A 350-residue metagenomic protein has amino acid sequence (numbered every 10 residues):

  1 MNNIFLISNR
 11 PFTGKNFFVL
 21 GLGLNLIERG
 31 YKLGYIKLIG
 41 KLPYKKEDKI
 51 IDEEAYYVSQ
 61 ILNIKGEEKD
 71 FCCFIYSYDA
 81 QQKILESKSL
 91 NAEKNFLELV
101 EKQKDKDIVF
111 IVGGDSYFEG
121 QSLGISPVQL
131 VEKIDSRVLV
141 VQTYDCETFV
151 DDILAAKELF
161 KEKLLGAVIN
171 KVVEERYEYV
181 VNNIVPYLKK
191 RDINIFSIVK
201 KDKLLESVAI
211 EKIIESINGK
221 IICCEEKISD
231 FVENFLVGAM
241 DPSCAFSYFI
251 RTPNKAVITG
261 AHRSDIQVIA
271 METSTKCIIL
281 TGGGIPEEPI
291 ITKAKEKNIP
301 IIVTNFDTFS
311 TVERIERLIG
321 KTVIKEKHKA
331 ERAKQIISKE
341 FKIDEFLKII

Functional and structural regions predicted by a protein language model:
M1-F5: Extreme N-terminal starter segment of soluble prokaryotic enzymes
I7-L90: N-terminal phosphate/diphosphate-binding loop that engages ATP/GTP or pyrophosphate donors across diverse enzyme folds
S8-R10, L38-I39, F71, V112-D115 (+8 more regions): Fold-independent oxyanion-binding glycine-rich loops and adjacent beta-strand/coil segments at enzyme active sites
Y31-K32, K104-D107, N254, T275: Short, high-confidence coil segments that cap the C-terminus of an alpha-helix and link into the following beta-strand
C73-Y78, Q82, S87-L90, P186-E206: Ligand-binding beta-strand-loop-alpha-helix segment within the catalytic cores of soluble metabolic enzymes
Q81-L123, V128-E132: Phosphate-binding/switch loop-helix module in NTP-utilizing enzymes
G113, I198-T259, I315-I350: Non-catalytic interface/targeting segments
G114-N194, H262-N298, I302-I324: Conserved catalytic-core segment of NTP-binding enzymes
